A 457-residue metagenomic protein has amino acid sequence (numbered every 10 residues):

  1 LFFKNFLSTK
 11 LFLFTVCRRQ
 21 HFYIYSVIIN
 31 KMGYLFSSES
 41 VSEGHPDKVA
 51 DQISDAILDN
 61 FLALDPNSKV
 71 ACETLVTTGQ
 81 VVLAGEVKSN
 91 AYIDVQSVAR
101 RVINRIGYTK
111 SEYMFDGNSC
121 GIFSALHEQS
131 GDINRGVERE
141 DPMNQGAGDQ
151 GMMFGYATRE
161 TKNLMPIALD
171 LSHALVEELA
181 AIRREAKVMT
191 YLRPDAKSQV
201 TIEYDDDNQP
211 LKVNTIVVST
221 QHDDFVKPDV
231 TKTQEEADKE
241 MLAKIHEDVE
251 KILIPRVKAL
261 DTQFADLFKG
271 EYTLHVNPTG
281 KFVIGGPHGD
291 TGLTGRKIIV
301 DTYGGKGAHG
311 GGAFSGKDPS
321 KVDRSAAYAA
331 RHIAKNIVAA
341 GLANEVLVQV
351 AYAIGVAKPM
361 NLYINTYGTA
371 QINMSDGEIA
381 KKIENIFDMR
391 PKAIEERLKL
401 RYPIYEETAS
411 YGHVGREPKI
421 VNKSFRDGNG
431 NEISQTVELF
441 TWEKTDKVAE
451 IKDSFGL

Functional and structural regions predicted by a protein language model:
L11, Q20-H21: Cationic, low-complexity basic patches in intrinsically disordered or flexible, solvent-exposed regions
K31-A71: N-terminal, positively charged regions that mediate nucleic acid binding
S37, G79, S97, N104-I284 (+4 more regions): Glycine-rich, mobile lid/loop segments that gate access to catalytic sites or pores
E39-V41, H45-A50, G146-T161, V283-G307 (+2 more regions): Conserved phosphate/anionic-ligand binding catalytic regions in large, soluble enzymes, centered on
V70-S89, I354-K358: Short, charge-patterned binding micro-sites
T77, E345, Y352-L457: Internal helix-turn-beta structural module
R296-I298, Y303-L347, K358-N365: C-terminal catalytic subdomain
